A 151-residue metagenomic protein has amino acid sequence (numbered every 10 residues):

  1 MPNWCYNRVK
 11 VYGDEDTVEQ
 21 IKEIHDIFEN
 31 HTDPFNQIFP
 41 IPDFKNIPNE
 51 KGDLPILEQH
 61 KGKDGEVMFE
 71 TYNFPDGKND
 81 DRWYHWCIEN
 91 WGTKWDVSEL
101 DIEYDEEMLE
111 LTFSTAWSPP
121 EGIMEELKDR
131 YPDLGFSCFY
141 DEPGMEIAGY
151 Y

Functional and structural regions predicted by a protein language model:
M1-Y151: Long, contiguous binding/interaction regions
